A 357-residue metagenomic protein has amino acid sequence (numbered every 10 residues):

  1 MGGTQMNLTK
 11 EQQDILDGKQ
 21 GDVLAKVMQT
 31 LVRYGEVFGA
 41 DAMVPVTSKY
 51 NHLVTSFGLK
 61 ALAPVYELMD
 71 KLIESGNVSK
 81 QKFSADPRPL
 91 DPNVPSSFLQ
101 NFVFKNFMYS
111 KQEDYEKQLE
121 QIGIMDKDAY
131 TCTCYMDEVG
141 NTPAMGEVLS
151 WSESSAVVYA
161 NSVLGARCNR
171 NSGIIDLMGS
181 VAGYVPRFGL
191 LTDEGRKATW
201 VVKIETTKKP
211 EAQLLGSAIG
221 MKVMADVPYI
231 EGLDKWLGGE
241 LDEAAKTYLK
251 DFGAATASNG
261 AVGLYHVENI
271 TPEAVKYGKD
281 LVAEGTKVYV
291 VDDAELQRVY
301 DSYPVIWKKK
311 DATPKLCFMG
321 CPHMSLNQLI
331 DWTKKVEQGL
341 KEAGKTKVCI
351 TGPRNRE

Functional and structural regions predicted by a protein language model:
G2-E357: Non-transmembrane, aqueous-exposed alpha-helical and coiled segments at domain scale
